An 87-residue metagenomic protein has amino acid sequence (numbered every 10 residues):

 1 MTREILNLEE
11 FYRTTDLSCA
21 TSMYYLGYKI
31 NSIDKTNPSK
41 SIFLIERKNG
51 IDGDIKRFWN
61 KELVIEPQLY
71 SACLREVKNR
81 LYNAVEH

Functional and structural regions predicted by a protein language model:
M1-S32: Short, charged/polar N-terminal "headpieces" of proteins
T2, S18, K48-N49, N60: Alpha-helical interaction segments
T2-L8, Y12, D54-H87: C-terminal basic regulatory modules in eukaryotic proteins
M23, F43-I45, V77: Generic structural hydrophobic/aromatic packing signal, biased to beta-strands
G27-Y28, I45, K56-N60: Surface-exposed beta-strand edges and their flanking turn/coil or helix-capping segments
K29-I33, K48, L63-V64, R75: Short linear sequence elements within intrinsically disordered, low-complexity coil regions
K35-T36, W59: Conserved phosphate/metal-binding and DNA-contacting active-site motifs used in DNA phosphodiester-bond processing
N37-D54: Acidic, low-complexity, intrinsically disordered interaction modules
